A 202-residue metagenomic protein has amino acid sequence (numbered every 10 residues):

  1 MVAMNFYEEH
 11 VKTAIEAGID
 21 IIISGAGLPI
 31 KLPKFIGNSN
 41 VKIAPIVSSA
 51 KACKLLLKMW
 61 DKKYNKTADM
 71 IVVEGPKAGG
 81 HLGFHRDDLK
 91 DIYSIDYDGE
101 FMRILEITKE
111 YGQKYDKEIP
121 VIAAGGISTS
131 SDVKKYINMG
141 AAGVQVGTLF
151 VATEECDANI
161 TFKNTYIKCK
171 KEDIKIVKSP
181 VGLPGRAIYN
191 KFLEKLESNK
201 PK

Functional and structural regions predicted by a protein language model:
M1-K114: Active-site entrance/lid segments in N-terminal catalytic domains of soluble metabolic enzymes
M4-F6, G125-S128: Short, internal active-site loops enriched in acidic
A78-I122, S128-K202: Conserved active-site-proximal phosphate/metal-binding subdomains
